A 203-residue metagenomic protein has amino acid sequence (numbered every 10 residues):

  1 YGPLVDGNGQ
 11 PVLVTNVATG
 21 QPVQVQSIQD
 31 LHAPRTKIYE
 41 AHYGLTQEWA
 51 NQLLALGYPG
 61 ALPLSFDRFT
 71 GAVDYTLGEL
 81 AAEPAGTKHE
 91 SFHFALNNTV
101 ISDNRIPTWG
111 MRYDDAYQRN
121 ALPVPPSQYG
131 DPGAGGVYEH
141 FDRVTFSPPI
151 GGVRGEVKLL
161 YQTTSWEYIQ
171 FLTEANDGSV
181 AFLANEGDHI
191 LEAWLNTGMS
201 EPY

Functional and structural regions predicted by a protein language model:
Y1-Y203: Short, conserved sequence motifs used for protein processing/export or organelle targeting and for catalysis
